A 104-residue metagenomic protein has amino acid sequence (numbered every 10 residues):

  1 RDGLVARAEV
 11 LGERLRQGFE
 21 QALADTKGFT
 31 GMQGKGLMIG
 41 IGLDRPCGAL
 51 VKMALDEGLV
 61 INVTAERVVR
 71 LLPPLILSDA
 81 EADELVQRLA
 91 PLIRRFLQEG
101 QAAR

Functional and structural regions predicted by a protein language model:
R1-R104: Conserved N-terminal phosphate-binding loop of PLP-dependent enzymes in the Aspartate aminotransferase
